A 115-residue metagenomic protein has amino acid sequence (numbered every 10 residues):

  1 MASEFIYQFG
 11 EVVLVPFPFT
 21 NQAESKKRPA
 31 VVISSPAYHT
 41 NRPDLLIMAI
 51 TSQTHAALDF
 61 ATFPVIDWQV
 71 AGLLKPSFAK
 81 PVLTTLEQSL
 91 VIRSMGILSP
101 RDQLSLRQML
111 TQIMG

Functional and structural regions predicted by a protein language model:
M1-I6, E24: Short, surface-exposed secondary-structure edge patches
F5, W68-G115: C-terminal terminal-subdomain/extension
P18-Q22: Short, charged beta-turn/beta-strand-edge "cap" motif at the junction between a beta-strand and an adjacent loop
A23-K27, V32-D67: Compact nucleic-acid interaction/catalytic patches
